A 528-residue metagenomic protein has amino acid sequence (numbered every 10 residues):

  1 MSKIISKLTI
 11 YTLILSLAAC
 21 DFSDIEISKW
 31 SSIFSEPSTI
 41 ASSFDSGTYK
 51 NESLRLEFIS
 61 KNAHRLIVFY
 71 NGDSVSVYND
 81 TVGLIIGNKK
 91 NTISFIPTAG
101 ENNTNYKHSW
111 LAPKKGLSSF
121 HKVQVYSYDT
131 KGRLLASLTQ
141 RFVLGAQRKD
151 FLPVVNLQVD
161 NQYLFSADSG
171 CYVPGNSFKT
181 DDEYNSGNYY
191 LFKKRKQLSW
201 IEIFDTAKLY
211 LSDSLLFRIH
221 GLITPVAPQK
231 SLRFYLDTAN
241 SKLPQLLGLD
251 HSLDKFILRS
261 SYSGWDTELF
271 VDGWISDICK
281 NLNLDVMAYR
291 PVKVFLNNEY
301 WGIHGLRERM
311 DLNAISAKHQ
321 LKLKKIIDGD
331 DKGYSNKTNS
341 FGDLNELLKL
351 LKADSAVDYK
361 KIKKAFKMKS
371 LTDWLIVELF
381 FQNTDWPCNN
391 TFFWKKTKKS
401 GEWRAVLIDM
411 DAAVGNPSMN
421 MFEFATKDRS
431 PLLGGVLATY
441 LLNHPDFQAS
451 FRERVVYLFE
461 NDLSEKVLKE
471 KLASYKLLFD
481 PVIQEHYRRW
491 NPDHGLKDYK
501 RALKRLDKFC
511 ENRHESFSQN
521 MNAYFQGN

Functional and structural regions predicted by a protein language model:
M1-K3, A438: N-terminal secretory signal peptides that target proteins for export/translocation
K3-Y11: Sec-dependent signal peptide recognition, specifically the positively charged N-region followed immediately by
D21-L191, L211-S214, P387, K395 (+4 more regions): Short, compositionally stereotyped local motifs that mark structural "simplifiers"
E57, I67, Q124-Y126, W200-E202 (+3 more regions): Residue-level detector of beta-strand face positions
F69-N71, Y78-G87, I96, A136-L138 (+10 more regions): Short, solvent-exposed loop/turn and secondary-structure capping segments
P153, Q162-D168, Y172-V173, N188-L191 (+12 more regions): Middle-to-C-terminal accessory/interaction subdomains
V155-L157, A167-G170, G175-T338: Conserved ATP-binding subdomain of kinase catalytic cores across diverse folds
